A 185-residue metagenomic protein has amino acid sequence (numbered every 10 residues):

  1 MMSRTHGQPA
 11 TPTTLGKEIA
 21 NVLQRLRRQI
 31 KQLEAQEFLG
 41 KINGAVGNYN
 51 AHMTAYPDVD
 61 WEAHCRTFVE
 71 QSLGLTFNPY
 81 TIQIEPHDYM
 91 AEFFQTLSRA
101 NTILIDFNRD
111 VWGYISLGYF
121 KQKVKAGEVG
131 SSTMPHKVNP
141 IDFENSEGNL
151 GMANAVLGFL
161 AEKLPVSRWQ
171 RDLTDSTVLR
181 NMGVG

Functional and structural regions predicted by a protein language model:
M1-A10, G44: Short, conserved phosphate-binding/catalytic loop or strand-edge motifs used in phosphoryl-/nucleotidyl-transfer
T11-K163: Internal glycine-rich alpha/beta core junctions
N145, M152-G185: Long, amphipathic alpha-helical stalk/connector segments used for oligomerization, subunit docking, or mechanical
